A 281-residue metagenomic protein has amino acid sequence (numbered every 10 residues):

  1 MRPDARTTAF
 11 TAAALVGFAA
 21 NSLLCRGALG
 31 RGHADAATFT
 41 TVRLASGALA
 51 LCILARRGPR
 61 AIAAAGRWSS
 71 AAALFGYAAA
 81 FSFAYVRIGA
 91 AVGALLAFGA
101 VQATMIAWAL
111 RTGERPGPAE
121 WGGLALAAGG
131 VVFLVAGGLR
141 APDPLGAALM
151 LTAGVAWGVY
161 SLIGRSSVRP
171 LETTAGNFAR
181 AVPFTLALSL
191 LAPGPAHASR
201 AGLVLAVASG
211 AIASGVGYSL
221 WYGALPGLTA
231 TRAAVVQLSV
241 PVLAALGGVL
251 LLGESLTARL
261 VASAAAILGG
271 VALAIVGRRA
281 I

Functional and structural regions predicted by a protein language model:
M1-T41, A72, G76-A80, A125 (+4 more regions): Glycine-/small-residue-enriched transmembrane alpha-helix faces in small-molecule transporters and effluxers
R6-F10, A37-I53, G122-L126, L145-T152 (+2 more regions): Hydrophobic alpha-helical transmembrane segments of multi-pass integral membrane proteins, especially transporters
G17-A20, G58-A97, I106, L126-A127 (+2 more regions): Specific transmembrane alpha-helical segments of multi-pass solute transporters/efflux pumps, especially DMT/EamA
A19, L23, A45, C52 (+10 more regions): Hydrophobic/small/kink-forming positions within alpha-helical transmembrane segments of polytopic membrane proteins
A28, F39, A84, L110-P116 (+5 more regions): Hydrophobic/aromatic residues within transmembrane alpha-helices of multi-pass small-molecule transporters
T38-L49, L74-F75, S82-R115, A153 (+1 more regions): Specific alpha-helical transmembrane segments that line the substrate/conduction pathway and gating interfaces
L51, L74, P116-A136, A153 (+2 more regions): Hydrophobic transmembrane alpha-helices of multi-pass small-molecule transport proteins
G93-A100, G164-P183, S214-L250: Helix-helix packing/entry segments at the starts of transmembrane helices
